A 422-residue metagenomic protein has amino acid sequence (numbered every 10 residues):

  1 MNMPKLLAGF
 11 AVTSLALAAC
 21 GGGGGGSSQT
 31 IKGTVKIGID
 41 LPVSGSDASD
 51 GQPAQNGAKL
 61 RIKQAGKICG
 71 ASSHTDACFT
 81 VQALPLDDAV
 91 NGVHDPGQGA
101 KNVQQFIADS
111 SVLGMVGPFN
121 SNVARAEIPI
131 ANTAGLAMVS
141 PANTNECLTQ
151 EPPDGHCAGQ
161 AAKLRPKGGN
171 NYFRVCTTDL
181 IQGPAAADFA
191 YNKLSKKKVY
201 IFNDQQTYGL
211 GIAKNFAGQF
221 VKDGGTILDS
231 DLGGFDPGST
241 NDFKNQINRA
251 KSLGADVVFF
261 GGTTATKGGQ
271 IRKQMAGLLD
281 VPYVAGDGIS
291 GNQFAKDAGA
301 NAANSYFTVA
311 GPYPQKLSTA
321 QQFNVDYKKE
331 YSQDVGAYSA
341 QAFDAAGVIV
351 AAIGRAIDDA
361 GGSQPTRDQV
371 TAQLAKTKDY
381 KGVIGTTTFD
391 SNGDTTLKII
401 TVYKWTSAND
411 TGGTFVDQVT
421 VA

Functional and structural regions predicted by a protein language model:
M1-K36, I107, T420-A422: Short, low-complexity disordered leader/linker segments with a strong preference for bacterial N-terminal type II
G24-T30, S49-P53, I68-Q160, V175 (+3 more regions): Beta-alpha junction/loop-to-helix N-cap segments that form part of ligand/metal-binding clefts
Q29-I31, G38-R61, A65, L86-P96 (+3 more regions): Extracytoplasmic "Venus flytrap"
I39, F106-F119, A137-A142, K198-N203 (+3 more regions): Periplasmic-binding protein-like
D50-C69, Q182-A185, T207-T226, V348 (+1 more regions): Short, solvent-exposed amphipathic alpha-helices that sit in or adjacent to ligand/effector-binding or catalytic
G97-Q98, A108, C157-L278, P314-S318 (+1 more regions): Extracellular/periplasmic Venus flytrap/periplasmic-binding protein
R272-F343, I357, G412-T420: Extracellular/periplasmic periplasmic-binding protein-like sensory domains
K329-S339, V350-G412: Segments of small-molecule ligand-sensing domains
